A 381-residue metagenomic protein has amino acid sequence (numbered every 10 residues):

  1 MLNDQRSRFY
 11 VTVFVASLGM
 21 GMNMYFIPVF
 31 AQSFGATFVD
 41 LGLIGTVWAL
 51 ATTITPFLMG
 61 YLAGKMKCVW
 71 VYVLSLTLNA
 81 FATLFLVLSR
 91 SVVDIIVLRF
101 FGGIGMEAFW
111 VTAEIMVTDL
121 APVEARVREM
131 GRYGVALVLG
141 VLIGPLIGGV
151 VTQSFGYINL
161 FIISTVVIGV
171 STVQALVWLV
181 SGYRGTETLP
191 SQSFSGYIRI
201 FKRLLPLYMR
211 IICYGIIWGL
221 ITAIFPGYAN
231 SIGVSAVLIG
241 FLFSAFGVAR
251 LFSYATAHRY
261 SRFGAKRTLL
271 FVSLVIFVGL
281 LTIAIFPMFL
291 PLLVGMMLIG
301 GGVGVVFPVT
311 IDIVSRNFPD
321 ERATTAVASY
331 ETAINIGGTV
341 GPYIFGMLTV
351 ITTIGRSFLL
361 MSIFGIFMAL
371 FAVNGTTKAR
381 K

Functional and structural regions predicted by a protein language model:
M1-N3, V180-I211: Juxtamembrane intracellular "pre-TM" segments in multi-pass secondary transporters
L2-G45, A49, L205-I211, G215-Y228 (+1 more regions): Helix-loop boundary and gating motifs at the non-cytosolic
G35, K67, L88-D94, G105 (+1 more regions): Helix-breaking motifs and short loop linkers at transmembrane-helix boundaries and internal kinks in secondary membrane
A49-F57, V141-L142, G247-A255, G338-T339: Residue-level signature of mid-helix packing/kink "hotspots" within the transmembrane helices of 12-pass Major
T55-K67, S253-A265, T349: Helix-to-loop junctions at the C-terminal end of transmembrane segments in multipass secondary transporters
W70-L84, T165, R267-L281: Structural signature of the two symmetry-related core transmembrane helices
V93-F101, G279, L290-L298: Paired small-residue
F100-L137: Cytoplasmic helix-loop-helix junction between adjacent transmembrane helices in 12-TM secondary transporters
